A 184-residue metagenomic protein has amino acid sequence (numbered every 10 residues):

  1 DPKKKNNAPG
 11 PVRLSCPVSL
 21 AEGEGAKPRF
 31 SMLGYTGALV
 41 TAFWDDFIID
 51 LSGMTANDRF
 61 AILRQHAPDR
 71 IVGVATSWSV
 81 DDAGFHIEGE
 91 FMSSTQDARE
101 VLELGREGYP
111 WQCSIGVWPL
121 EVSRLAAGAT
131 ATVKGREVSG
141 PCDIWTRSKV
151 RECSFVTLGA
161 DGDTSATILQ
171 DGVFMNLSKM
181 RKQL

Functional and structural regions predicted by a protein language model:
D1-K182: Signature of dsDNA virion morphogenesis modules
